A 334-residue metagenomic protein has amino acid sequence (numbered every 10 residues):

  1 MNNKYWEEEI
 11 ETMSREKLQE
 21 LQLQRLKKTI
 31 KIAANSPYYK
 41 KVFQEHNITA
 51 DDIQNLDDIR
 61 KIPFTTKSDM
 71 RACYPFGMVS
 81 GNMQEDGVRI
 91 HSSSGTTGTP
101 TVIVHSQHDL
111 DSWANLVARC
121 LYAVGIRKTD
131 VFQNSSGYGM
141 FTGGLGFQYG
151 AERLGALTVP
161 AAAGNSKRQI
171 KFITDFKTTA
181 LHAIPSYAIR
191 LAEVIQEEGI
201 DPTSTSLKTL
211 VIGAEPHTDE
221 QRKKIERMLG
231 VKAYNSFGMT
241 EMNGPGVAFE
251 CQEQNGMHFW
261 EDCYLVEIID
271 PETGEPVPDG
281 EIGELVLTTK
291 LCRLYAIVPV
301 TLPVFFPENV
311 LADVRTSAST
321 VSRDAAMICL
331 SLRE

Functional and structural regions predicted by a protein language model:
M1-S92, T97-N115, R119-A123, D219: Nucleotide 5′-phosphate-binding alpha/beta core
N2-K17, L21-K31, L154-E334: Active-site glycine/GP-rich loop and adjacent strand/helix microenvironment that borders small-molecule binding pockets
D57, A114-V131, N165-T178: Conserved ATP-dependent adenylate/AMP-binding module captured primarily in the ANL superfamily
G98-S112, Q148-T158, T178-H182, R333-E334: Acidic/glycine-enriched edge-of-secondary-structure segments
P100-V104, G125-V131, V159-A161, Y234: Short secondary-structure capping/junction motifs at helix and strand boundaries
L110, G137-G139, S186-Y187: Short glycine-enriched loops at secondary-structure junctions
Y122-T158: Conserved AMP-binding loop of ANL adenylate-forming enzymes
